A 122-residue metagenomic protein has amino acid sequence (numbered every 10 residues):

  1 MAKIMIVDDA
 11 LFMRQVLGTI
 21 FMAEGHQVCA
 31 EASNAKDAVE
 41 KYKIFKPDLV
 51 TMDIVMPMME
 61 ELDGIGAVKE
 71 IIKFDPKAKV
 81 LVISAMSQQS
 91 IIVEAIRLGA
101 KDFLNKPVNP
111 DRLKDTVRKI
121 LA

Functional and structural regions predicted by a protein language model:
L11-A30: Two-component/phosphorelay signaling modules centered on CheY-like receiver
H26-S33, K41, E61: Short hydrophobic/Thr-rich beta-strand motif most characteristic of the beta2 strand and flanking loop of CheY-like
E40, L62-K77: Short amphipathic alpha-helix used as the core "switch/output" element in two-component signaling
F45-T51: Active-site beta3 strand of CheY-like receiver
V55-M59: The short loop immediately C-terminal to the conserved phospho-acceptor aspartate in CheY-like receiver
L62, G66, S87-D102: Alpha4 helix (beta4-alpha4-beta5 surface) of REC/receiver domains from two-component response regulators
S90, V108-V117: C-terminal output helix
